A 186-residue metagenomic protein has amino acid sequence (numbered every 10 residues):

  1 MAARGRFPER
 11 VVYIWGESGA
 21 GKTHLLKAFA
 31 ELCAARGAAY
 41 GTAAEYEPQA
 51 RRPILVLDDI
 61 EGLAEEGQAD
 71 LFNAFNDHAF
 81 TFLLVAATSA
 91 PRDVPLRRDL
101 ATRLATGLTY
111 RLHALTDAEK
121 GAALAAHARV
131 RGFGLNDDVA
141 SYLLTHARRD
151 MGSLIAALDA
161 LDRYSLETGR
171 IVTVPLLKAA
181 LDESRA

Functional and structural regions predicted by a protein language model:
M1-G5: Pre-Walker A adenine-sensing motif
P8-L25: Walker A/P-loop nucleotide-binding motif
E31-T42, R51-R52: Post-Walker A helix-loop "phosphate-sensing" segment adjacent to the P-loop in P-loop NTPases
Q49-A87: Conserved nucleotide-sensing/catalytic segment adjacent to the nucleotide-binding pocket in NTP-handling enzymes
P91-A105: Short regulatory helix/loop adjacent to the ATP-binding pocket of P-loop NTPases
G107-E119: Conserved AAA+ ATPase "SRH/arginine-finger" region at the nucleotide-binding site
S141-T145, G152-L166: C-terminal helical "lid" of AAA+/P-loop NTPase domains
S165-E183: Conserved C-terminal helix/linker of AAA+ ATPases
